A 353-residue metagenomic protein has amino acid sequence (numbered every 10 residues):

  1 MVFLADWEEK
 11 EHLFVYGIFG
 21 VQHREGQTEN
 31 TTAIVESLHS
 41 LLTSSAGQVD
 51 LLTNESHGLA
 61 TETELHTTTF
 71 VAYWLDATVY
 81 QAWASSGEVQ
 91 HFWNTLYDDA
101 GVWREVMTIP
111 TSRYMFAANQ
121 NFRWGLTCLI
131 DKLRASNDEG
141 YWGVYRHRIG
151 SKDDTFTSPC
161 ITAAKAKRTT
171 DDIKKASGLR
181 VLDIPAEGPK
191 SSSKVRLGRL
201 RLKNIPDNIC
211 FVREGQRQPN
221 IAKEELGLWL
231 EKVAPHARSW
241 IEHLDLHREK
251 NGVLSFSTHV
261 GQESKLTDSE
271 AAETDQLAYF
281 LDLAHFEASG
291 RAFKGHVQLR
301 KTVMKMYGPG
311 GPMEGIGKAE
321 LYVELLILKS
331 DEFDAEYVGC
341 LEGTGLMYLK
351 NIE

Functional and structural regions predicted by a protein language model:
M1-T68, L75-S257, E263-L266, I316-E353: Short S/T/G/P-rich N-terminal loop/turn motif that feeds into the first structured element of a domain
T69-Y73, D275-F280: Conserved RNP beta-strands of RNA recognition motif
D76-S86, D282-H296: Short amphipathic alpha-helices within nucleic acid-binding modules
A84-G87, L226-G227, E273, G290-K294 (+1 more regions): Short coil/turn segments at secondary-structure boundaries
H236, A292-Y307: Active/binding-pocket-proximal capping segment
Q262-T274: Core of folded catalytic or high-affinity ligand/protein-binding domains in predominantly eukaryotic proteins
D275-L277, H285, E342: C-terminal, helix-dominated tail/subdomain
G311-M313: E2/UBC-UEV (E2-variant) core
